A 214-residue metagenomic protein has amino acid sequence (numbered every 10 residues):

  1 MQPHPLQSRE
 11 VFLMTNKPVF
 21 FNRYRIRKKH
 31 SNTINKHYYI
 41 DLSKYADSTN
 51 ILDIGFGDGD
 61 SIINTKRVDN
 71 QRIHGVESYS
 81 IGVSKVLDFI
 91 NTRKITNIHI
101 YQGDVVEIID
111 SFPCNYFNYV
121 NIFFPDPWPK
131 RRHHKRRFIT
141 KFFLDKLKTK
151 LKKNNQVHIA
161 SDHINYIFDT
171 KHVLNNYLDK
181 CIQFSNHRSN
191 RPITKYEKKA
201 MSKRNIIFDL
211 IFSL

Functional and structural regions predicted by a protein language model:
M1-N50, D60-R67: S-adenosyl-L-methionine
N50-E107: SAM cofactor-binding core of SAM-dependent methyltransferases, primarily the Rossmann-like beta-alpha-beta module
I63-K66, L144, K148, K171: A structural alpha-helix within SAM-dependent methyltransferase catalytic domains
S111-Y119: A short acidic, Gly/Pro-enriched loop at the edge of an enzyme's catalytic core that lines a small-molecule cofactor
Y119-R137: A short SAM/SAH-binding and catalytic strip from SAM-dependent methyltransferases
I139-K153: A short glycine-rich, Lys/Arg-flanked "PGG" loop and its adjoining helix->strand segment in the class I
N154-S161: Conserved beta-strand signature within the Rossmann-like core of class I S-adenosyl-L-methionine
T170-H172, Y177-L214: Class I S-adenosyl-L-methionine
